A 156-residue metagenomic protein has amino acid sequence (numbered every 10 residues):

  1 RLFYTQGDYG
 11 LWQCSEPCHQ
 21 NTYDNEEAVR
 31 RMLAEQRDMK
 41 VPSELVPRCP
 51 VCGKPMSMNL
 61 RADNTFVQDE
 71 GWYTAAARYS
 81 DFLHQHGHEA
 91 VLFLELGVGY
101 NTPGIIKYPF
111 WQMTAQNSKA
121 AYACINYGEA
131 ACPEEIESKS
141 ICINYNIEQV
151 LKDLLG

Functional and structural regions predicted by a protein language model:
R1-G156: Conserved catalytic alpha/beta core of Sir2/sirtuin-type deacylases, generalized to analogous enzyme cores that bind
